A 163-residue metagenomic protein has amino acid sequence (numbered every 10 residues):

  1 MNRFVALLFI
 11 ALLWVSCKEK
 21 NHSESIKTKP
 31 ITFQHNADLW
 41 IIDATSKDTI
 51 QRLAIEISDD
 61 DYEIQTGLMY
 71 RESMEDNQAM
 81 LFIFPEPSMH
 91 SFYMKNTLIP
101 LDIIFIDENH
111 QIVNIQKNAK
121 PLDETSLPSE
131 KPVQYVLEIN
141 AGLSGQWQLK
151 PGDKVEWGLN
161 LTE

Functional and structural regions predicted by a protein language model:
M1-N2, D43: Serine/threonine-rich low-complexity intrinsically disordered regions
N2-I10: Sec-dependent signal peptide recognition, specifically the positively charged N-region followed immediately by
L13-S16: C-terminal motif of bacterial Sec signal peptides marking the signal peptidase cleavage site
K18-E163: Compact, glycine-rich, soluble single-domain proteins
